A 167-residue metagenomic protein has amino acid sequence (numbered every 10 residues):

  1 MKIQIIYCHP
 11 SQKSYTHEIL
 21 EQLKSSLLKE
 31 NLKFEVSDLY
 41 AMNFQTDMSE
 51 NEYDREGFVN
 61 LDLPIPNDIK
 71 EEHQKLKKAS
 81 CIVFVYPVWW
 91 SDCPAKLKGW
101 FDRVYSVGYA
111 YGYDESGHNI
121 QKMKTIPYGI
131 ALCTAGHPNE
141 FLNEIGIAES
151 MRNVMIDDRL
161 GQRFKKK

Functional and structural regions predicted by a protein language model:
M1-Y109: N-terminal beta1-alpha1-beta2 submodule of the flavodoxin-like/Rossmannoid cofactor-binding fold
E71, K78, S91-K167: FMN-binding flavodoxin-like domain, especially the glycine-rich phosphate-binding loop
